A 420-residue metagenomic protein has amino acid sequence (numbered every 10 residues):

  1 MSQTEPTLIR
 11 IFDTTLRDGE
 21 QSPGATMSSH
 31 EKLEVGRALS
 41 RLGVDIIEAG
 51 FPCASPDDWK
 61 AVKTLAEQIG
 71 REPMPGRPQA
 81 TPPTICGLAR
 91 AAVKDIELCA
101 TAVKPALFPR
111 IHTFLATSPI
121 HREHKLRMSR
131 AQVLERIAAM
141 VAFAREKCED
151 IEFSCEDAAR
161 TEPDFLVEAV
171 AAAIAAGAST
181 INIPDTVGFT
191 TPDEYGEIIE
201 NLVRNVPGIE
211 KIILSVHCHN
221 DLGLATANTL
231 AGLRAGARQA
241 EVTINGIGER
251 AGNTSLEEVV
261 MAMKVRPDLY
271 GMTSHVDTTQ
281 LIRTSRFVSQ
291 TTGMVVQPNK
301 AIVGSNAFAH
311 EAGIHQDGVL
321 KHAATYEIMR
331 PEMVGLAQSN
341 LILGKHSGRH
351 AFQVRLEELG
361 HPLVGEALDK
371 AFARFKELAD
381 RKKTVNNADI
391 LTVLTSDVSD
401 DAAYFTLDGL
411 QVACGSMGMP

Functional and structural regions predicted by a protein language model:
Q3-I11, D18-I46, V62-Q79, V93-L214 (+1 more regions): Alpha/beta enzyme core
L8-I9, T15, M261, D268-P420: A mid-to-C-terminal "edge-of-domain" accessory segment
T15, I46, P184, H219 (+4 more regions): Short glycine- and Lys/Arg-enriched binding-loop motifs that mark or flank ligand-binding interfaces
T26-I46, F51-D57, R71, M333 (+5 more regions): Generic N-terminal targeting/processing segments that precede catalytic cores or assembly contacts
M27-H30, E34, P56-K60, R90 (+13 more regions): Conserved active-site and cofactor/substrate-binding residues in soluble primary-metabolism enzymes
V44-P52, P82-C86, Q239-A240: Divalent metal-dependent hydrolysis catalytic cores, especially in the metallo-beta-lactamase
F51-S55, A89-V93, L115-P119, D157-A159 (+3 more regions): Active-site-proximal loop/turn and secondary-structure-junction residues that shape catalytic pockets, frequently
T190, E197-H322, Y326-E327: Catalytic alpha/beta core domains of metabolic enzymes, predominantly
